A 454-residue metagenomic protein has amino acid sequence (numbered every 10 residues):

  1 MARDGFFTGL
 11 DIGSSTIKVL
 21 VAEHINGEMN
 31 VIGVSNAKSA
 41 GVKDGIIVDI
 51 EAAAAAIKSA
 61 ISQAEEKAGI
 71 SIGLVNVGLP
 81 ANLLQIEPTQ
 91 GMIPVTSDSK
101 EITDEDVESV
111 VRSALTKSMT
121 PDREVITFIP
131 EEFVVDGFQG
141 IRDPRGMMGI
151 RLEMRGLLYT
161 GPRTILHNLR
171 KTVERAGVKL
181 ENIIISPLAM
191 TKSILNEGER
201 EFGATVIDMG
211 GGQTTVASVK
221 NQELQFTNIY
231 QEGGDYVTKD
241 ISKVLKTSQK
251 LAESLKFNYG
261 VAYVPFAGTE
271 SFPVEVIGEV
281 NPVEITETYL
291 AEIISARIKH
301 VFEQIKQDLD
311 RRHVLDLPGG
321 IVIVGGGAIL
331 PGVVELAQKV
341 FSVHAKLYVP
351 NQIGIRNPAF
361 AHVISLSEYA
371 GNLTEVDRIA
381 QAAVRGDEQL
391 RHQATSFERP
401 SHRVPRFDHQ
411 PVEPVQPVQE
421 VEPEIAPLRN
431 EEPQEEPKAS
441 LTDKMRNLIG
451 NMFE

Functional and structural regions predicted by a protein language model:
M1-T16, E23-L74, L79-A204, S248-Q249 (+4 more regions): Nucleotide/phosphate-binding catalytic cleft detector across ATP-hydrolyzing and phosphate-transferring enzymes
G9-L10, V19, V77, V173 (+5 more regions): Residue-level signature of catalytic and energy-coupling elements of molecular machines, predominantly ATP/GTP-dependent
I17-A22, T214-S218: Short beta-strand scaffold segments in enzyme catalytic cores
I61-G73, K306-G319: Phosphate/pyrophosphate-binding loops at sites that engage ATP/ADP/AMP, CoA/4′-phosphopantetheine, polyphosphate
R175-I183, P273-V314: Adenine-nucleotide phosphate-binding core of ATP-dependent small-molecule kinases
L195-V264: Acidic, glycine-rich loop-and-beta core segments that form the ion-binding/anion-interacting portion of active sites
L317-L336: Glycine-rich phosphate-binding loops at beta-strand->alpha-helix junctions
V349-E398: Glycine-rich phosphate-binding/hydrolytic loop that grips phosphoryl groups
